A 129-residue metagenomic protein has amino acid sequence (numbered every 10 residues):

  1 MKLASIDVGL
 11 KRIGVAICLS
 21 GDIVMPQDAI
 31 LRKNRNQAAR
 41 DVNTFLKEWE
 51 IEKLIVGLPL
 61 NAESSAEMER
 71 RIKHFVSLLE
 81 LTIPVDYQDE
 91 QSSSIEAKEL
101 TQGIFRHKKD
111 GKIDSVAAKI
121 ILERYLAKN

Functional and structural regions predicted by a protein language model:
K2-L3, L10-N129: Phosphate- and other anionic-substrate recognition elements at nucleic-acid/protein interfaces
